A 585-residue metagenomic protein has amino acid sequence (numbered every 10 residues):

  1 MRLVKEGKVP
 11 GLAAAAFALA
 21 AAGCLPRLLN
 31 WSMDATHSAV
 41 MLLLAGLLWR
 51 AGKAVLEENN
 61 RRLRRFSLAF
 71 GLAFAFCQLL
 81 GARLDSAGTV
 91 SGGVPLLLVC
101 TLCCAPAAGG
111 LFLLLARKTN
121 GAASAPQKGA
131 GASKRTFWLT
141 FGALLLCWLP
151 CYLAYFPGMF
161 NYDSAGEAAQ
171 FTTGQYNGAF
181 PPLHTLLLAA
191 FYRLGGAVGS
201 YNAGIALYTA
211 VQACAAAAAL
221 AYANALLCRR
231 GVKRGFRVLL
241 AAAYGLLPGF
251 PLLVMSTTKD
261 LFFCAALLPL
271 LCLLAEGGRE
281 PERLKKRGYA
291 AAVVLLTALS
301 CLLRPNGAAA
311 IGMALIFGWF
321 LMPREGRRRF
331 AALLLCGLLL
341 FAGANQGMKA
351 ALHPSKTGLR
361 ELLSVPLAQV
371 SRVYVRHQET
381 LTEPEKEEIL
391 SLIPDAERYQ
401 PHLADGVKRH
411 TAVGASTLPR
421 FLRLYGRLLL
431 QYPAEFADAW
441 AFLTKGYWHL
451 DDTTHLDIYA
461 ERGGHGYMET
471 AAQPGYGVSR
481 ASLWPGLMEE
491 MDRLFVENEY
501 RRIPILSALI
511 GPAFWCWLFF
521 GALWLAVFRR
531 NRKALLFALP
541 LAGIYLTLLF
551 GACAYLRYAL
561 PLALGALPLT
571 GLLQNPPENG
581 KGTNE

Functional and structural regions predicted by a protein language model:
A14-L28, L68-R83, C104, S133-M159 (+1 more regions): Transmembrane signal-anchor helices characteristic of membrane glycosylation enzymes that use polyprenol
A20, L25-L42, A203-L207, F442-F537: Membrane-interface anchor segments at the N-terminal boundary of transmembrane helices in multi-pass membrane enzymes
Y155-E167, Q175-F191, V198-A203: Extracytoplasmic catalytic/substrate-binding loops of multi-pass membrane glycan-assembly enzymes
Y162, L252-F262, L303: Short acidic/glycine- and proline-prone juxtamembrane loop motifs at membrane-interface regions of multi-pass membrane
T172, Y222, F263-P281, T297 (+2 more regions): Specific aromatic-rich, kink-prone transmembrane helix
A210-G231: Transmembrane-helix motifs of polytopic, lipid-linked glycan transferases
Y289-R304, L315-I316, G337-F341: Membrane-interface alpha helices of multi-pass inner-membrane proteins
H353-W484: Membrane-proximal stem/loop segments at transmembrane-domain junctions that anchor or position
